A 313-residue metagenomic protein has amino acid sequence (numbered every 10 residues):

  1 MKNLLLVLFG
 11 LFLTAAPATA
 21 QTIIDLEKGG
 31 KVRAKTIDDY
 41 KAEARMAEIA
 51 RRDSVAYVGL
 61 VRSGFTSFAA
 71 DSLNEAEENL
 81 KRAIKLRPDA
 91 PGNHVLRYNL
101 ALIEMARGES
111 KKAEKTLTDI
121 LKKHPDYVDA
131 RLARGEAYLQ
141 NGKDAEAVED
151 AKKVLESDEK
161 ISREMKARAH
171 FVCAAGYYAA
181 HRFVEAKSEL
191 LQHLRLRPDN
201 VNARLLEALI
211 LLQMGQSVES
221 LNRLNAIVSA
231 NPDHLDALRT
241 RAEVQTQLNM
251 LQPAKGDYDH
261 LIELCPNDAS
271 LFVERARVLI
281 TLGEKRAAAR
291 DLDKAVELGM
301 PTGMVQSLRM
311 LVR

Functional and structural regions predicted by a protein language model:
A18-A90, H94-L96, R313: N-terminal leader/linker segments that initiate helical-solenoid repeat arrays
I49, A83, D119-I120, K153-V154 (+5 more regions): Canonical positions in the second alpha-helix
A56, A90-N93, Y127, I161 (+5 more regions): Residue-level recognition of tetratricopeptide repeat
R62, V95-N99, A133, M165-R168 (+5 more regions): Canonical tetratricopeptide repeat
A69, A106, Q140-N141, V172-A175 (+4 more regions): Register position in tetratricopeptide repeats
L86-D89, K123, S157-I161, L196 (+3 more regions): Structural marker of alpha-solenoid helical repeat scaffolds
